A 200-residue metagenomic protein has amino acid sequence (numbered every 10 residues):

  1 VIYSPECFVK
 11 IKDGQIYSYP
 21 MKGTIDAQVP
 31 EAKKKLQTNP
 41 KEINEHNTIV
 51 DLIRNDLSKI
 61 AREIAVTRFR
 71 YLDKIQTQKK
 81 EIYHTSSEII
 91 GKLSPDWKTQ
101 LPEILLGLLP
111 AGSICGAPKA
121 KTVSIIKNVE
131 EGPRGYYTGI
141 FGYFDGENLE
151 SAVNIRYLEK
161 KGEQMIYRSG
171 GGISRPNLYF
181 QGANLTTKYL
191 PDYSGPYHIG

Functional and structural regions predicted by a protein language model:
V1-G200: Extended alpha-helical targeting/anchoring segments, especially N-terminal organellar/secretory targeting helices
